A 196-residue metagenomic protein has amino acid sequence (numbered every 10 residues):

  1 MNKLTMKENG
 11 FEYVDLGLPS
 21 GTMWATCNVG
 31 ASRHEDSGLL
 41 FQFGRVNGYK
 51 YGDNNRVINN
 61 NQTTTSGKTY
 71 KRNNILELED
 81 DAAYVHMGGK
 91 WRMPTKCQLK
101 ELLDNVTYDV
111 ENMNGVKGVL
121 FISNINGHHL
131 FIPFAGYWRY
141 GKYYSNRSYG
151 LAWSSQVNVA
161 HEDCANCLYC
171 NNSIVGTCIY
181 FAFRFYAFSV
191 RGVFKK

Functional and structural regions predicted by a protein language model:
L4-E12, L16-K196: C-terminal, surface-exposed recognition/capping segments
